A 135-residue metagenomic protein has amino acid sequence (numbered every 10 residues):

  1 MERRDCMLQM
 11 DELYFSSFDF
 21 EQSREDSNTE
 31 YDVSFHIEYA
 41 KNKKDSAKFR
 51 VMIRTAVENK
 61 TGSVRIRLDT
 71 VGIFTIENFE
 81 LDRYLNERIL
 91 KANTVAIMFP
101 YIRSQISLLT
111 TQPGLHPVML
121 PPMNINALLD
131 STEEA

Functional and structural regions predicted by a protein language model:
M1-I97, S104-A135: N-terminal intrinsically disordered, cationic/polar leader segments that include organellar targeting peptides
